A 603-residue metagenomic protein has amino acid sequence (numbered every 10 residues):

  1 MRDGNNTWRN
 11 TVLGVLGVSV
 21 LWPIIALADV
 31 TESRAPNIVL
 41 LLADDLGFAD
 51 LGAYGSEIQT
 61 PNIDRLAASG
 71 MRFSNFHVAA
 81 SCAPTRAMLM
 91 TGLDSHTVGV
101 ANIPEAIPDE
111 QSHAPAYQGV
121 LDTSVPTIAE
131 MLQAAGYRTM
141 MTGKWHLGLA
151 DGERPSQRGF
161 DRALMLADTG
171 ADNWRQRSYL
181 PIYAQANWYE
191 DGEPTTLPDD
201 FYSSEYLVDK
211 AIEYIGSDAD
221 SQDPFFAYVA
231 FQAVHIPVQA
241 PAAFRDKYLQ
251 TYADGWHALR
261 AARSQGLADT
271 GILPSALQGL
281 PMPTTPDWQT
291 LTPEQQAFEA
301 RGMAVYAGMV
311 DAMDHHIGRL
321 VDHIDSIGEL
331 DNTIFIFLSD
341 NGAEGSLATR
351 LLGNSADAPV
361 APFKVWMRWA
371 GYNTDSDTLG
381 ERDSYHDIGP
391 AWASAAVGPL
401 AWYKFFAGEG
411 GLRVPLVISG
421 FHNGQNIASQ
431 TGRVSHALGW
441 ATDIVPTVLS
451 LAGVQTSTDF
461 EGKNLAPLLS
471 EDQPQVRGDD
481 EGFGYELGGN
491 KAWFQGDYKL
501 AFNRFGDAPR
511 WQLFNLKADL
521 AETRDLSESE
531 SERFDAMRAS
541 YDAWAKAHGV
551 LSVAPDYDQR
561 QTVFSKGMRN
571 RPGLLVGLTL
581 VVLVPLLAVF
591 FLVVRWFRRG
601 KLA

Functional and structural regions predicted by a protein language model:
D29-M71, A134, W145, L351-N354 (+1 more regions): Active-site-proximal N-terminal segment of extracellular/periplasmic enzymes that hydrolyze or transfer
V30-N37, L89, L149-N173, S204-L280 (+5 more regions): Active-site regions of oxyanion-processing enzymes, predominantly non-cytosolic
V30-P36, A43, F48, R72 (+9 more regions): Long, internal low-complexity/basic segments
F48-M140, R158, R162, D168 (+2 more regions): Active-site segment of extracytoplasmic enzymes that catalyze sulfate/phosphate-ester chemistry
L51-G52, A114-D122, P194-Y202, Y252-D254 (+5 more regions): Active-site rim elements
G52-I58, R72-H96, A101-I103, M141-E153 (+9 more regions): Short, solvent-exposed turn/loop segments enriched in Gly/Ser/Thr/Pro and often Arg
D151-G159, Q239-A240, D322-S419, N426-S429 (+1 more regions): Histidine-centered active-site microenvironments of extracellular/periplasmic hydrolases and transferases
D161-D172, E381-G411, S419, G424-K517 (+1 more regions): C-terminal cap/loop subdomain of S1 sulfatases and analogous C-terminal strand-loop tails that border
